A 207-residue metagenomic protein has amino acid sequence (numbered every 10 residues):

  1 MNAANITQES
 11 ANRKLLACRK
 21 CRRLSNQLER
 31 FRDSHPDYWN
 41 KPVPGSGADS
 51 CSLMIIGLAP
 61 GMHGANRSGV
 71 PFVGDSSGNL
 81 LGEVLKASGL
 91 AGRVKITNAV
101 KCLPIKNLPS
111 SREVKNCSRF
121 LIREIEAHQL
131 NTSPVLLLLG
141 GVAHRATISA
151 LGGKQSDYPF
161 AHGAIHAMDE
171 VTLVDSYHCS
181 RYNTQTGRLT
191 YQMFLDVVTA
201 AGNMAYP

Functional and structural regions predicted by a protein language model:
A3-F160, A164-Y206: A polyanion-binding, active-site-adjacent surface
